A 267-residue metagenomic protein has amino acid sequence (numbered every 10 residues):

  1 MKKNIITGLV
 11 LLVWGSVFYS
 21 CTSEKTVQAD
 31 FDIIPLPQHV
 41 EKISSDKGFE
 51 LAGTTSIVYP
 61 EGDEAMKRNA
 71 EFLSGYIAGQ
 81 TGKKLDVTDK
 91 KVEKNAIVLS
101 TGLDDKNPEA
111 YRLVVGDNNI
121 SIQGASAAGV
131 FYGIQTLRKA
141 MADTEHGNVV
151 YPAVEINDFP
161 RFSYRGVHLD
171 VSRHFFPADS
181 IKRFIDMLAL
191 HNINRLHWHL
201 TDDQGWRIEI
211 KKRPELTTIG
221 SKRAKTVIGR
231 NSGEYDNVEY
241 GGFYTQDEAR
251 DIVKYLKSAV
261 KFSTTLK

Functional and structural regions predicted by a protein language model:
M1-D32: Bacterial Sec-dependent N-terminal signal peptides
G8-L9, V13-S16, S20, P60 (+3 more regions): Compositionally biased, intrinsically disordered low-complexity segments
L11-W14, G75, T218: Generic detector of low-complexity/intrinsically disordered segments and short hydrophobic N-terminal stretches
W14-G15, S44-S45, R230, V260: Intrinsically disordered, low-complexity coil segments
C21-R165: Acidic, contiguous N-terminal accessory segments
D104-K267: Feature activates predominantly on carbohydrate-active enzymes
